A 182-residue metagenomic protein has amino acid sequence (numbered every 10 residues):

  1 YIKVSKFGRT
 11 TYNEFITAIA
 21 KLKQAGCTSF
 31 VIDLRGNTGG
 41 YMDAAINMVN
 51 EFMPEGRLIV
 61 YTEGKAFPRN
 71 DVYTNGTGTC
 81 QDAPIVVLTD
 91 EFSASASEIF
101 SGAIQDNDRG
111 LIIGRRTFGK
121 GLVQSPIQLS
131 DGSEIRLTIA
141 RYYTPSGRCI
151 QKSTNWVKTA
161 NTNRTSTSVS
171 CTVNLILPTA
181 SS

Functional and structural regions predicted by a protein language model:
Y1-S182: C-terminal "post-core" interaction segments
